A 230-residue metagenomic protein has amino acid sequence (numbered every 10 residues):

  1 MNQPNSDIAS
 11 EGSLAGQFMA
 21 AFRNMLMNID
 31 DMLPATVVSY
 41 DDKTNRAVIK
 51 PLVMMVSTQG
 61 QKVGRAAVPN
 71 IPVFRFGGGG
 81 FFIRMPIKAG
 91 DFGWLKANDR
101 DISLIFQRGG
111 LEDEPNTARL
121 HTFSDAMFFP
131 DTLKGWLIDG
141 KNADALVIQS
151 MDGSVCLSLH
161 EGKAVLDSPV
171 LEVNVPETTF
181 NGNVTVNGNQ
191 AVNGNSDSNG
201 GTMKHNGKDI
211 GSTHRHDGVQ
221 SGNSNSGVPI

Functional and structural regions predicted by a protein language model:
N2-V170, N174: Hydrophobic packing positions characteristic of elongated beta-solenoid/beta-helix-type spike/fiber shafts
A15-F18, F180, N193, P229: Conserved GTPase G-domain signal focused on the G5
A66-V68, S198, N223: Residue-level signal for pocket-adjacent positions within structured domains
I148, V155-L159, K163-F180, V184-V186 (+3 more regions): Low-complexity, small-hydrophobic/phenylalanine-enriched stretches that adopt extended beta/coil conformations used
N223-P229: Short, low-complexity, Pro/Ser/Thr/Gly-rich segments in the mature regions of secreted, periplasmic
